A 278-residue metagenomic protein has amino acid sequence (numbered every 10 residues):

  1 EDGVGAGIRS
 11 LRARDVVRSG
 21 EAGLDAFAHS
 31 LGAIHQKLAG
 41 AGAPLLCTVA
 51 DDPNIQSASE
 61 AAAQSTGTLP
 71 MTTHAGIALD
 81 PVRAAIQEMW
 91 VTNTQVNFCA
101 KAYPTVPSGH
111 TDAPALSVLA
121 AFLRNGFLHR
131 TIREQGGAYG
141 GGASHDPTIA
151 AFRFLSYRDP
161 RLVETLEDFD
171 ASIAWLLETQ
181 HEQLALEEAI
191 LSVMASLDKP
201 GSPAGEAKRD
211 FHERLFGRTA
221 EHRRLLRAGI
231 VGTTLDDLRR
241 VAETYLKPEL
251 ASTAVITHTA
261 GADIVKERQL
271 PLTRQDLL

Functional and structural regions predicted by a protein language model:
E1-A22, A41-A50, F98-V118, L128-T233 (+1 more regions): M16 family metallopeptidases and their MPP-like homologs
G20-D25, I34: Aromatic-residue-lined binding/catalytic grooves and analogous aromatic/hydrophobic interfacial grooves in multimeric
A28-A62, L250-A251: Non-catalytic, conformational "gating/processing" segments within enzyme and secreted inhibitor domains
H29-K37, L45, Q87-M89, L128-H129 (+3 more regions): Generic recognition of flexible, low-complexity loop/linker segments
A43, A50-D52, A63-T131, D276-L278: His/Glu-based metal-binding/catalytic segments typifying zinc-dependent metallopeptidases
P53-A58, S108-G109, L162-E164, A260-E267: Short, surface-exposed beta-strand/loop "edge" segments at domain boundaries and coil↔beta transitions
A58-T66, E167-S172, R268-L270: Short amphipathic alpha-helices in soluble, non-transmembrane regions that often serve as interface/regulatory elements
G232-L278: In a subset of proteins, long, contiguous C-terminal domains/tails are tracked
